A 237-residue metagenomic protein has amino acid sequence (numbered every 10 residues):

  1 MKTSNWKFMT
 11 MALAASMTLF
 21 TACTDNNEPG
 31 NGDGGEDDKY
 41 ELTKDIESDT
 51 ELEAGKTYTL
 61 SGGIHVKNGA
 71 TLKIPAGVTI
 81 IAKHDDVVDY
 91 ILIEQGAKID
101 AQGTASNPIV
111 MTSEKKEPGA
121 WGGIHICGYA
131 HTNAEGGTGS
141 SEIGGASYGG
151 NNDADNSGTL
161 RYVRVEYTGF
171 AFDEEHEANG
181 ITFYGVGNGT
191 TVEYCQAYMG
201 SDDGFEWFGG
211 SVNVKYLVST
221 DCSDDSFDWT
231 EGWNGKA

Functional and structural regions predicted by a protein language model:
K2-T10: Bacterial N-terminal signal peptides that target proteins for export
T18-A22: C-terminal motif of bacterial Sec signal peptides marking the signal peptidase cleavage site
T24-A237: Beta-strand/loop edge motif enriched in small/polar residues
